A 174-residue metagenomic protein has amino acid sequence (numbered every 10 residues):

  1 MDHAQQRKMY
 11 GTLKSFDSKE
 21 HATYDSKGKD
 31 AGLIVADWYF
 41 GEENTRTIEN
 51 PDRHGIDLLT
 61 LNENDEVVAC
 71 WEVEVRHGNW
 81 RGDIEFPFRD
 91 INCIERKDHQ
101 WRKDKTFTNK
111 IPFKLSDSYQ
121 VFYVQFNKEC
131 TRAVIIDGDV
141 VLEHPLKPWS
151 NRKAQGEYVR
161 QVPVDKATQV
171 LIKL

Functional and structural regions predicted by a protein language model:
M1-H54, H77: Acidic-basic catalytic patches of nuclease active cores, encompassing PD-(D/E)XK and other metal-cofactor nuclease
A4-R7, K19, L61, R102-T106 (+2 more regions): Non-catalytic C-terminal interaction segments of nucleic acid-processing enzymes
G41-E43, N62-E66, C130: Exposed regions on extracellular, virion, or secretory-pathway luminal proteins
E49-N50, L59-E63, F113-S116: Short, conserved, surface-exposed binding loops centered on an aromatic residue
E49-P51, W71-E74, F126-N127: Short His-Asn-centered micro-motif
H54-I56, Y119: Short beta-strand or tight-loop elements that sit immediately N-terminal to catalytic metal-binding acidic residues
L58-T60, E66-E85: Conserved catalytic cores of phosphodiester-cleaving nucleases, focusing on short active-site segments
R76-L115: Mg2+/Mn2+-dependent nuclease catalytic core
